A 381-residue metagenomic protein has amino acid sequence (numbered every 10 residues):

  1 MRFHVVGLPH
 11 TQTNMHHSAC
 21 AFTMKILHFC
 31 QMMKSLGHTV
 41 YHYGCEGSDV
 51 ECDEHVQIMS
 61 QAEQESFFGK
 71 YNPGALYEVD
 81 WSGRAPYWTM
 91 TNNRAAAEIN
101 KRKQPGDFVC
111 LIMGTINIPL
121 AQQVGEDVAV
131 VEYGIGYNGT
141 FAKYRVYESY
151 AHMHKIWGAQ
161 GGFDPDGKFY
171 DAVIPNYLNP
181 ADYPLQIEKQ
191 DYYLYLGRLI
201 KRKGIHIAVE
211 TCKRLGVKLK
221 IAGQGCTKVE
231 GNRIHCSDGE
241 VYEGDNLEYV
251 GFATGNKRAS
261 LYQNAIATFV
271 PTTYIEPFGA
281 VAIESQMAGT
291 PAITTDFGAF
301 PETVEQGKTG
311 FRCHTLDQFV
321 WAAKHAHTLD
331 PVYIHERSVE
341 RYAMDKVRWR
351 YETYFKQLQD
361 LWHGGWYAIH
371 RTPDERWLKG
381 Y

Functional and structural regions predicted by a protein language model:
M1-Y381: Catalytic cores of nucleotide-sugar-dependent glycosyltransferases that transfer UDP/GDP/TDP-activated
